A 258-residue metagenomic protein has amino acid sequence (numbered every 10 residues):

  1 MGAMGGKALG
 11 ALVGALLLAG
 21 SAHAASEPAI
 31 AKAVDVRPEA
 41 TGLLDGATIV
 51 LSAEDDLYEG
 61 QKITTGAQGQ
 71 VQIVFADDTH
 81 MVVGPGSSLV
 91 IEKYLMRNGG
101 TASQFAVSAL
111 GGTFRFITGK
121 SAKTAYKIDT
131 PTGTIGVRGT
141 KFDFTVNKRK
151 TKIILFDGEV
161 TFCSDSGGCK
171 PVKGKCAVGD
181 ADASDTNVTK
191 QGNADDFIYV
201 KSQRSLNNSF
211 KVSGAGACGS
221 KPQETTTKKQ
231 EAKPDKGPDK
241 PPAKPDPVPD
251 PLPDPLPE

Functional and structural regions predicted by a protein language model:
G2-G14, A19-P28, T48-S52, A76 (+3 more regions): C-terminal interaction modules
E27-A181, Y199-V200: Structural recognition of beta-strand segments within beta-rich domains
